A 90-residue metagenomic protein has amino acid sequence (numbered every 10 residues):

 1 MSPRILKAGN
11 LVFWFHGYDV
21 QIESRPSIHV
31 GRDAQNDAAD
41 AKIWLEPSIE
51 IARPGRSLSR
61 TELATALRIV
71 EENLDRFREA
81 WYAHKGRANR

Functional and structural regions predicted by a protein language model:
M1-F15: Negatively charged, low-complexity tracts enriched in Asp/Glu with abundant Ser/Thr
H16-R60: A short, structured beta-strand/loop element
P54-R90: Well-ordered alpha/beta subsegment
